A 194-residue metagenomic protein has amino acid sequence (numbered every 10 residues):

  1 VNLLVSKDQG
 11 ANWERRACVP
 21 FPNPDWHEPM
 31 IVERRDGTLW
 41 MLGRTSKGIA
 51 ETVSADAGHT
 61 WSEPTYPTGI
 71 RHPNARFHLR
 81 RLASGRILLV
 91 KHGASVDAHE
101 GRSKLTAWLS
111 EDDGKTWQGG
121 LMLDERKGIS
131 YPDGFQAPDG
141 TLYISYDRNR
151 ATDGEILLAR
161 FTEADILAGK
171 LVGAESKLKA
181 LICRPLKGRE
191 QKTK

Functional and structural regions predicted by a protein language model:
V1-K194: Asp-box/BNR beta-propeller blade signature and adjacent active/binding-site loops in extracellular glycan-interacting
